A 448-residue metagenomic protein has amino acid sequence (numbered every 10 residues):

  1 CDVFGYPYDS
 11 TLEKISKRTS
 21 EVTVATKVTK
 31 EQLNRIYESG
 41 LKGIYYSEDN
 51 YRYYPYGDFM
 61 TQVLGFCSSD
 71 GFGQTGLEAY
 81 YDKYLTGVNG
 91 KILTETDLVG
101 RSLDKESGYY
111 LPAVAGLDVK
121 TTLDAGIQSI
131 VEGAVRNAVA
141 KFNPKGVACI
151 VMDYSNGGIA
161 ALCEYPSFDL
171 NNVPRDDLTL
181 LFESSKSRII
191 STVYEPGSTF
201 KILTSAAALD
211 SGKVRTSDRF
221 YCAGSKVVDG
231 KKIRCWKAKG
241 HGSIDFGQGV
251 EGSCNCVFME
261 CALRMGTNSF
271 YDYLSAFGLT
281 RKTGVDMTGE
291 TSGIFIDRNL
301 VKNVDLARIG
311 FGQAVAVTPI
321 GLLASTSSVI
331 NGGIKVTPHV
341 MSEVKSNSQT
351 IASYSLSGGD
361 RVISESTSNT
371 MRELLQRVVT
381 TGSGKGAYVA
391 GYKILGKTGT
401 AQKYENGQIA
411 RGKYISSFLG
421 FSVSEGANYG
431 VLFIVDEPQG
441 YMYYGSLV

Functional and structural regions predicted by a protein language model:
C1-G116, F433: Small/polar-residue-rich segments within soluble enzyme cores
S20, Q32, N171, F258-E260 (+1 more regions): Extracytoplasmic/secreted cell-surface and envelope-processing proteins
E21, L103-V147: Conserved, well-ordered alpha-helix/loop/beta-strand core segments that scaffold catalytic motifs
K42-I44, A140-Y154: Short N-terminal helix-loop-first-beta-strand/juxtamembrane motif that initiates sensory/input modules
G57-F59, N143-K145, Y388: Short, basic and Ser/Thr-rich N-terminal targeting/leader segments
D82, T86-N89, G108, K120 (+5 more regions): Amphipathic, well-packed alpha-helical segments that form the structural scaffold of globular domains
D97-G108, C149, D153-S198, L203-E437: Beta-lactam-recognizing serine transpeptidase/beta-lactamase-like catalytic domain environment
V435-V448: A short acidic/glycine-rich loop-to-helix N-cap element
